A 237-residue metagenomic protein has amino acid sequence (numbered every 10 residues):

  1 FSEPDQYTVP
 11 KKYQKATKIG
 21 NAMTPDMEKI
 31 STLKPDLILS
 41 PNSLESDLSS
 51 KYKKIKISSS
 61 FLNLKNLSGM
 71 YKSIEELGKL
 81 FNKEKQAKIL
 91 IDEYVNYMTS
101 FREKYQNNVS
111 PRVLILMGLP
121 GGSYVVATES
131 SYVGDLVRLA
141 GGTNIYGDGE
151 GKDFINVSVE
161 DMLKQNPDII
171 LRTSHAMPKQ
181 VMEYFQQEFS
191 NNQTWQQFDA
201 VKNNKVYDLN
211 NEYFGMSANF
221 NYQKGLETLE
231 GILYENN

Functional and structural regions predicted by a protein language model:
F1-L33, L37-S43, I145: A short, structured surface patch at a secondary-structure boundary
V9-P10, L44-E76, L80: Flexible loop/hinge segments that line or gate small-molecule binding clefts
M27-K34, K54-I55, V157-N166: Short helices/loops that flank or line small-molecule/ion binding pockets
L33-I38, G142, Q165-I170: Alpha-to-beta junction loops
D47, N63-E76, S110-Y132, P178-Q180: Extracytoplasmic ligand-binding site segments that recognize negatively charged/polar headgroups
Y71-I74, K79, K88, D92 (+3 more regions): Structured C-terminal subdomain patch of bacterial secreted/periplasmic proteins
Q86-G141: Basic- and aromatic-lined ligand-binding clefts that recognize polyanionic substrates
S130-D153, R172, D208: His/Asp/Glu-enriched short active-site or ligand-binding loop at hydrolase and phosphoryl-transfer sites
